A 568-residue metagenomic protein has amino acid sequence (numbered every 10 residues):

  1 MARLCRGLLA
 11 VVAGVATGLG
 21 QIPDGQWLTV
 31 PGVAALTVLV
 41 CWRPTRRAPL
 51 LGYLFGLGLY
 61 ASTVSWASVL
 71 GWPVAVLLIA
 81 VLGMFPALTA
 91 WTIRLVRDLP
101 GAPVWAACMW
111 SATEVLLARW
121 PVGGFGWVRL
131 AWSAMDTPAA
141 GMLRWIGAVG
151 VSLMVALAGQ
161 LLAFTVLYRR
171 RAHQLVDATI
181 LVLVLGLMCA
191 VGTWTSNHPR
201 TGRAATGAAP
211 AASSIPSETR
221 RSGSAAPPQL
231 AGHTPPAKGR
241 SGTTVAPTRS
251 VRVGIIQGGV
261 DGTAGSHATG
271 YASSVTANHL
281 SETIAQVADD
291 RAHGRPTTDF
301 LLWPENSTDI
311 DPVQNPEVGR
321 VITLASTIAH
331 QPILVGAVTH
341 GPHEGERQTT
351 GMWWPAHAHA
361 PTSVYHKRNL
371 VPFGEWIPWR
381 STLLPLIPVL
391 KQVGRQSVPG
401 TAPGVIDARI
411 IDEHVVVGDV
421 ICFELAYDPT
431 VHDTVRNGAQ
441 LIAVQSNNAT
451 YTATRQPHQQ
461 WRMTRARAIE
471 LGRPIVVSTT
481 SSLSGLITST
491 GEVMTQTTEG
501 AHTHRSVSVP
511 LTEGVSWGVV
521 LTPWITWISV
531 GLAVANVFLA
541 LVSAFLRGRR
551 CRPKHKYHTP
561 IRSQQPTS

Functional and structural regions predicted by a protein language model:
M1, S213, S217, S224-A225 (+3 more regions): Actinobacteria-biased recognition of intrinsically disordered, low-complexity terminal regions
M1-A212, T452-A453, T464-R467, T479-S481 (+2 more regions): Membrane-embedded alpha-helical bundles of multi-pass enzymes that act on lipidic or dolichyl-linked glycan substrates
Q21-L36, Q257-G258, G294-D311, A439 (+1 more regions): Short, conserved active-site loops that position catalytic residues or coordinate cofactors/metal ions across diverse
A67-P73, A118-A148, T350-D428, G518-L521: Active-site catalytic loop in hydrolytic enzyme cores
L82, A107, F300, T308 (+5 more regions): CN hydrolase (nitrilase-like) catalytic-core segments centered on the catalytic cysteine and neighboring Lys/Glu
G192-F373, V405-H414, D419, F423 (+1 more regions): Soluble catalytic regions of membrane-associated enzymes that act on cell-envelope and secretory-pathway components
P388-V416, I421, L511-S568: Cysteine/selenocysteine-centered motifs that mediate thiol-based redox chemistry or coordinate metal-sulfur cofactors
